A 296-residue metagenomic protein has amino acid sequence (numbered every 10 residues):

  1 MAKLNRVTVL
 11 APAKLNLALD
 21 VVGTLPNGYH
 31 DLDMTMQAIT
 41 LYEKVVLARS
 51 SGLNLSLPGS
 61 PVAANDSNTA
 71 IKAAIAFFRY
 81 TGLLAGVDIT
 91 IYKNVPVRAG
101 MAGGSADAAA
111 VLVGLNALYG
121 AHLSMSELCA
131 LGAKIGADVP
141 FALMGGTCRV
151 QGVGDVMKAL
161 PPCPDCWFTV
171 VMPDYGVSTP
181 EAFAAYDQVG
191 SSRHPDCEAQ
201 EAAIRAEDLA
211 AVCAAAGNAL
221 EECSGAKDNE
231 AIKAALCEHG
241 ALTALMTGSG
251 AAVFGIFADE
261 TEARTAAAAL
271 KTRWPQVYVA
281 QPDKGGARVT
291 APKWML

Functional and structural regions predicted by a protein language model:
M1-A99, A117-S126, C163-P164, M172-Y175: ATP-binding N-lobe of GHMP and related small-molecule kinases
A2, Q37-A38, A133-K134, P140-L143 (+2 more regions): Solvent-exposed alpha-helices and their adjacent loops that cap or buttress functional pockets in soluble metabolic
L19, K44-L47, D138-A142, C148-R149 (+1 more regions): Short beta-strand scaffold segments in enzyme catalytic cores
S51-P58, V111, R205-A216: Short, basic/glycine-rich phosphate-binding loops at helix/coil junctions that contact nucleotide phosphates
A63, T90-Y119, A137, L242-F257: Glycine/serine-rich anion-binding loops at beta->alpha junctions that coordinate negatively charged ligand groups
A108, L112-R149: Contiguous, small/hydrophobic- and glycine-enriched helical/loop subdomains that border and often "cap" functional
M144, R149-T243, A258-K271, P275-L296: Conserved, helical-rich catalytic subdomain that frames metal- and/or nucleotide-binding sites in enzyme alpha/beta
